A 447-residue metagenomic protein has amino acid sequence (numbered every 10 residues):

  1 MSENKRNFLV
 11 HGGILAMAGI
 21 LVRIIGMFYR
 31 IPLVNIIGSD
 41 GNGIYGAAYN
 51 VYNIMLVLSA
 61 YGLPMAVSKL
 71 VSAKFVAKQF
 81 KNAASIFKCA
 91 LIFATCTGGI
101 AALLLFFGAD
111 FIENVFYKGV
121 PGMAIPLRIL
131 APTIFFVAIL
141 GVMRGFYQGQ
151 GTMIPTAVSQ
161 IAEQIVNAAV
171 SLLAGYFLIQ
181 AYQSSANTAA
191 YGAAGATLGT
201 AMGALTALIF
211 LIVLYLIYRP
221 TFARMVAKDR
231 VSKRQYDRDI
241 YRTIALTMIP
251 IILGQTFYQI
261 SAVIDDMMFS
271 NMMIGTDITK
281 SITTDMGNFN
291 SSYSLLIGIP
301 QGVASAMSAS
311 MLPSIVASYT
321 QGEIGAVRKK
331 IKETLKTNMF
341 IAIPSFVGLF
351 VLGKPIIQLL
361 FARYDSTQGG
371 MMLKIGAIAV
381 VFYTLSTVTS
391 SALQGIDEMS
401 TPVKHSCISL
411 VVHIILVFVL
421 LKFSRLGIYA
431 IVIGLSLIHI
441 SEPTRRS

Functional and structural regions predicted by a protein language model:
M1-I25, K81, S85, V231-Q255 (+1 more regions): N-terminal membrane topogenesis motif
N7-V67, A102, I134, I249-N271: Signature of the first transmembrane helix
L9, G46, Q79-C96, Y241 (+5 more regions): Interfacial transmembrane-helix starts/ends
V34-I54, P121-G122, A189-T197, D239-T247 (+2 more regions): Interfacial/gating helices of multi-pass transporter permease domains
Y61-V76, Q301-E323: Helix-loop junctions and terminal segments of transmembrane helices in multi-pass membrane transport/translocation
D110-L130, F350-V380: Interfacial segments at transmembrane-helix termini and the short loops linking adjacent helices
V137-Q160, I378-I408: Membrane-interface junctions at transmembrane-helix termini in multi-pass inner-membrane proteins
I154, I165-L214, S400, L410-S441: Membrane-interface helix-loop junctions in multi-pass transport and translocation proteins
